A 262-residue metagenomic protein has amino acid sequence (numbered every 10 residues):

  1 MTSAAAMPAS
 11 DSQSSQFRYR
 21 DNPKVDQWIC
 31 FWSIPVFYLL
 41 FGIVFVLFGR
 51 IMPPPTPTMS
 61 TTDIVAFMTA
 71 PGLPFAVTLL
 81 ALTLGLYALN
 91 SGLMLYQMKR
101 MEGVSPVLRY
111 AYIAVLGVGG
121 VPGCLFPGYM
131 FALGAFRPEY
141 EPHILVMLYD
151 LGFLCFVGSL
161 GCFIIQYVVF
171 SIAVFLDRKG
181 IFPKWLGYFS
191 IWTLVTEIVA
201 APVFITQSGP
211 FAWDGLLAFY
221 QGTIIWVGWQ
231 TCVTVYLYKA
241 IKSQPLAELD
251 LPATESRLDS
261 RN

Functional and structural regions predicted by a protein language model:
T2-N262: Hydrophobic, aromatic-enriched alpha-helical segments typical of multi-pass transmembrane helices
